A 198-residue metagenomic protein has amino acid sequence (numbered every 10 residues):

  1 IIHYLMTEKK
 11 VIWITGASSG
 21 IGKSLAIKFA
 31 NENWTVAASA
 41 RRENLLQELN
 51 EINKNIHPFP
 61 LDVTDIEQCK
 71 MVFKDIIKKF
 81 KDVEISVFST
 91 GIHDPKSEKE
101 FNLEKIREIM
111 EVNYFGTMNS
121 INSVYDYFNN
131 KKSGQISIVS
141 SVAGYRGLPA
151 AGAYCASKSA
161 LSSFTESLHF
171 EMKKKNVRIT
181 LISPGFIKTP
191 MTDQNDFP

Functional and structural regions predicted by a protein language model:
S18-S19: Conserved glycine-rich cofactor-binding loop
E32-E48: Conserved glycine-rich Rossmann-like NAD(P)H-binding loop of the short-chain dehydrogenase/reductase
S97-E98, N102-E108: Substrate-binding pocket helix/loop in short-chain dehydrogenase/reductase
K99, L148-G152, N195: Active-site loop immediately N-terminal to the catalytic Tyr-X3-Lys motif of short-chain dehydrogenase/reductase
I121, S157: Active-site helix of classical SDR
S141: Residue(s) in the substrate-gating loop at a strand-loop-helix junction that position the organic substrate next
H169-P198: SDR active-site lid
